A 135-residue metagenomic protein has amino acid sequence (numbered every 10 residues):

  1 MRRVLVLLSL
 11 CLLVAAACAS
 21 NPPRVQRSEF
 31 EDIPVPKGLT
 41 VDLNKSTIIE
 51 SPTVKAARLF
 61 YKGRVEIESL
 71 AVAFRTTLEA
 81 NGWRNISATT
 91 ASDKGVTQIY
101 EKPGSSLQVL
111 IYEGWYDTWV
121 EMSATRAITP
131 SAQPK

Functional and structural regions predicted by a protein language model:
M1-L8: Bacterial N-terminal signal peptides that target proteins for export
V14-A17: C-terminal motif of bacterial Sec signal peptides marking the signal peptidase cleavage site
A19-K135: An acidic-aromatic pocket/loop used at catalytic or ligand-binding sites
